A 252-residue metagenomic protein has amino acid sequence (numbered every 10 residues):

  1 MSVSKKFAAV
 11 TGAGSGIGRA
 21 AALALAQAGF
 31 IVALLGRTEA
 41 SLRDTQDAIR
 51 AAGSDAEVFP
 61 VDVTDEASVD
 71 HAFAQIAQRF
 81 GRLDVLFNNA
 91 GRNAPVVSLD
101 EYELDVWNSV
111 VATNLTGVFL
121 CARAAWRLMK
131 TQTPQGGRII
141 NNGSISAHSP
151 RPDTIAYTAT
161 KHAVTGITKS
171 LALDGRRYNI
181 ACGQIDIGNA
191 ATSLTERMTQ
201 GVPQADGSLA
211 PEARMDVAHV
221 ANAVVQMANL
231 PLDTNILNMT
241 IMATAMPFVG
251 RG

Functional and structural regions predicted by a protein language model:
G14-G16: Conserved glycine-rich cofactor-binding loop
F30-D44: Conserved glycine-rich Rossmann-like NAD(P)H-binding loop of the short-chain dehydrogenase/reductase
A40, P60-A72, L104: The beta1-alpha1 cofactor-binding region of Rossmann-like NAD(H)/NADP(H)-dependent oxidoreductases
V97-L99, E103-N108: Substrate-binding pocket helix/loop in short-chain dehydrogenase/reductase
A122, T160: Active-site helix of classical SDR
S144: Residue(s) in the substrate-gating loop at a strand-loop-helix junction that position the organic substrate next
Q184-I185, P203-V249: C-terminal helical subdomain
